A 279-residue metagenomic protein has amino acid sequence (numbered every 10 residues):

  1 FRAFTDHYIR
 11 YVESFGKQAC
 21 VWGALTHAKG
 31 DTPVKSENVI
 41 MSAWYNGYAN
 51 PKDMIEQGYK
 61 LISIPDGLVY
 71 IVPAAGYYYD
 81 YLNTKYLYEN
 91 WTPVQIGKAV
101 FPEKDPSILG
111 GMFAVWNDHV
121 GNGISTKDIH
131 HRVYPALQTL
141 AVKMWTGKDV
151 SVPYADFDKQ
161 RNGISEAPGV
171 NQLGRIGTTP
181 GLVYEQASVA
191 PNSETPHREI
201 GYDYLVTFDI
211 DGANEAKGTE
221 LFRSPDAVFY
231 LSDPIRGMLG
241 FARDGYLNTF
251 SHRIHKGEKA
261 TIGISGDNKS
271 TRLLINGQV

Functional and structural regions predicted by a protein language model:
F1-I40, W44-G58: Active-site neighborhood of glycoside hydrolase catalytic domains
A3-T5, I9-Q18, A24-L25, G123 (+2 more regions): Carbohydrate-binding surfaces of carbohydrate-active enzymes
K17, S36-M41, D53-T84: Polar, glycine-rich mid-to-C-terminal structural blocks that act as macromolecule-binding/assembly scaffolds
P65-V72, N83-R161: Substrate-binding cleft of secreted/luminal carbohydrate-active enzymes
G181-A242: Extracellular glycan-recognition modules
V206-F208, E258-I275: Short tryptophan-centered beta-strand motifs in secreted/extracellular beta-sheet-rich domains of glycan-recognition
L239-T261: Short, aromatic/His-centered strand-loop micro-motif at the edge of beta-sheets
Q278-V279: Flexible glycan-contacting loops in extracellular carbohydrate-active proteins
